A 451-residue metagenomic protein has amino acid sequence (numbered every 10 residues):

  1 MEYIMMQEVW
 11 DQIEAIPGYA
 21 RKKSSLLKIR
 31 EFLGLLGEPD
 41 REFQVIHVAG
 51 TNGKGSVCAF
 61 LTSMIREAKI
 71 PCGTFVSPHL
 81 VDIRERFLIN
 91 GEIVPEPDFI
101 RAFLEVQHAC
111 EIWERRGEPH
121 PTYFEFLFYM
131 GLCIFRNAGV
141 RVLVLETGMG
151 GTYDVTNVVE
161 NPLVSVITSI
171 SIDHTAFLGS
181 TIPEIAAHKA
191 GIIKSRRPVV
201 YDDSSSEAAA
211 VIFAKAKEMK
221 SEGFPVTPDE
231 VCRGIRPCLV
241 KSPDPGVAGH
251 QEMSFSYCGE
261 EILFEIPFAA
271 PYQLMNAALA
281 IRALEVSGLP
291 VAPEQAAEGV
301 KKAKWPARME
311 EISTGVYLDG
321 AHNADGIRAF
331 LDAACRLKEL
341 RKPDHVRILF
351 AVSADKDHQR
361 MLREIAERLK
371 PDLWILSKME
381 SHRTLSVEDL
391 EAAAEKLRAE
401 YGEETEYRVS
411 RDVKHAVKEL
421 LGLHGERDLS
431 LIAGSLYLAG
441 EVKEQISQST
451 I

Functional and structural regions predicted by a protein language model:
M1-G50, V57-A68, F75, E111-P119: Short functional linear segments
L36-R41, E67-E160, A176-L178, S206-E207: ATP-dependent carboxylate-amine ligase catalytic core
L61-K69, F135, A394-L397, I446: Hydrophobic alpha-helical packing residues
E114-R115, G139-E146, P162-F264, A277-E294: Acidic, Mg2+-coordinating active-site environments of NTP-dependent enzymes
A138-R141, P343, G425-R427: Short, high-confidence coil segments that cap the C-terminus of an alpha-helix and link into the following beta-strand
V142-L145, Y153-V166, I170-H174, E184 (+1 more regions): Nucleotide phosphate-binding/pyrophosphate-handling subdomain across enzymes that bind or process nucleotide phosphates
S205-F224, L362-L429: C-terminal helical cap/extension that packs against the catalytic core of soluble nucleotide-cofactor enzymes
S435: Active-site-proximal loop/hinge segments that shape catalytic or ion-binding/gating pockets
